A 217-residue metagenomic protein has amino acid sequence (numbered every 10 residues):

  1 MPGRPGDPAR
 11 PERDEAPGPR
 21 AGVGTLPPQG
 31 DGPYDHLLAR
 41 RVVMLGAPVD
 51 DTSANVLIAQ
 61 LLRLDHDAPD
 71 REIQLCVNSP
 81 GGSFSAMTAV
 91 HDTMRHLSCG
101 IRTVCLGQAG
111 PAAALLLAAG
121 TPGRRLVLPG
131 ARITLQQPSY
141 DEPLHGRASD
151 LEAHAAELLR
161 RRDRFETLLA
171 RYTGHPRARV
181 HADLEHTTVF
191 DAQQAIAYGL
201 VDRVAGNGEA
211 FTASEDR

Functional and structural regions predicted by a protein language model:
M1-A112, A118-R217: N-terminal organellar transit peptides
